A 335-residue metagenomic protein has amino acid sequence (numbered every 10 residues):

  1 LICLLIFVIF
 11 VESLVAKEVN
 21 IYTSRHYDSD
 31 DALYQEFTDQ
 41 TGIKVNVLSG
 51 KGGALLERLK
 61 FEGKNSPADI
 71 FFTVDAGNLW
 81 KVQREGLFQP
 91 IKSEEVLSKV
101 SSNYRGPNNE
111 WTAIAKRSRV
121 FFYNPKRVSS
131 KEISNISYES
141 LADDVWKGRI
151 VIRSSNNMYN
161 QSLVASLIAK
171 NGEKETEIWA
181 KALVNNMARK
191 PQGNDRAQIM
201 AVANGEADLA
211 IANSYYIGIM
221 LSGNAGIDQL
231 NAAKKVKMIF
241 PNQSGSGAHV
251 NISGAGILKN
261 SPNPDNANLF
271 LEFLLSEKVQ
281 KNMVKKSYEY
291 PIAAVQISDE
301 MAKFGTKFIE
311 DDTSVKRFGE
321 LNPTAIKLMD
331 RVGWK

Functional and structural regions predicted by a protein language model:
I2-E12: Bacterial N-terminal signal peptides
A16-K81: Early extracytoplasmic/lumenal segment of secretory-pathway proteins
S24, D28-D31, P67-E206, M220-L221: Extracytoplasmic ligand-binding site segments that recognize negatively charged/polar headgroups
L55-L56, L79, Y138, Q198-I199 (+3 more regions): Short, hydrophobic alpha-helical packing/hinge segments within bilobed ligand-binding/sensory domains
G77-K81, L209-A233: A ligand-binding cleft/hinge motif common to bilobed small-molecule-binding domains
R117, W179-V184, R189-G193, L230-K259: Periplasmic-binding protein-like
S253-T313: Mature extracytoplasmic/periplasmic domains
D299-K335: Extracellular/periplasmic bilobal clamshell ligand-binding domains
